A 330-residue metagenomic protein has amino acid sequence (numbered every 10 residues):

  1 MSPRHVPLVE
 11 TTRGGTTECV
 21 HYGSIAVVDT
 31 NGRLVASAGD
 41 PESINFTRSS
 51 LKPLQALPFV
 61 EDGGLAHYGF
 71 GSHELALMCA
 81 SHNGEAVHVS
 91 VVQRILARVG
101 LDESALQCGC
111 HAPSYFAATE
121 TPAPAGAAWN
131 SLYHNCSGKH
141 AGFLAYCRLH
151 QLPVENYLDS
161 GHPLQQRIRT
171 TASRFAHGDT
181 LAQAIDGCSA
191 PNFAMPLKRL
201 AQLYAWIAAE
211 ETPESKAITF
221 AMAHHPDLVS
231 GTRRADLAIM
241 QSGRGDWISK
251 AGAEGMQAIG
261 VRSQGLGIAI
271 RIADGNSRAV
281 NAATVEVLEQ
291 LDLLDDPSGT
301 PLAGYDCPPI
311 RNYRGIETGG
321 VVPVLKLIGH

Functional and structural regions predicted by a protein language model:
M1-E42: Beta-lactamase-like hydrolase cores
M1-S2, G71-T180: Active-site-adjacent helix/loop patches that line small-molecule binding or acyl-intermediate pockets
G14-T17, Y133, D246-K250: Short Gly/Pro-enriched turn/cap motifs at secondary-structure boundaries
V20-I25, A141, R169, E254-Q257: Short glycine-rich loop/turn motifs
A38-F46, M78-H82, G126-H134, I185-P191 (+1 more regions): A short glycine/serine-rich beta->alpha loop
T47-L65: Active-site SXXK
E61-Y68, G100-E103, Q151-N156, H162-Q183 (+2 more regions): Bacterial peptidoglycan biogenesis and beta-lactam-recognition machinery
A205, A209-H330: Structured C-terminal helix/loop/strand segments within mature extracytoplasmic catalytic/sensor domains
